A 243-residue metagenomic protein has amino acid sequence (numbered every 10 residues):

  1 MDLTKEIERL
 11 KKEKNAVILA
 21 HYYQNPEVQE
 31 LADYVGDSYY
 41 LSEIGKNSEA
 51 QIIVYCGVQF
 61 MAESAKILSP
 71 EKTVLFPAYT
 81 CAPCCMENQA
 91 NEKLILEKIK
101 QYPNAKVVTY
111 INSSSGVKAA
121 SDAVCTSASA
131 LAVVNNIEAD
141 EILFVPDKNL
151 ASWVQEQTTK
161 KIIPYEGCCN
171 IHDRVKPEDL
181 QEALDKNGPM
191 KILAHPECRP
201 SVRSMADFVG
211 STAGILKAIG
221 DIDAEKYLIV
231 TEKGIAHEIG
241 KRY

Functional and structural regions predicted by a protein language model:
M1-Y243: Active-site loop-to-helix "anion-binding N-cap" substructures in soluble metabolic enzymes
